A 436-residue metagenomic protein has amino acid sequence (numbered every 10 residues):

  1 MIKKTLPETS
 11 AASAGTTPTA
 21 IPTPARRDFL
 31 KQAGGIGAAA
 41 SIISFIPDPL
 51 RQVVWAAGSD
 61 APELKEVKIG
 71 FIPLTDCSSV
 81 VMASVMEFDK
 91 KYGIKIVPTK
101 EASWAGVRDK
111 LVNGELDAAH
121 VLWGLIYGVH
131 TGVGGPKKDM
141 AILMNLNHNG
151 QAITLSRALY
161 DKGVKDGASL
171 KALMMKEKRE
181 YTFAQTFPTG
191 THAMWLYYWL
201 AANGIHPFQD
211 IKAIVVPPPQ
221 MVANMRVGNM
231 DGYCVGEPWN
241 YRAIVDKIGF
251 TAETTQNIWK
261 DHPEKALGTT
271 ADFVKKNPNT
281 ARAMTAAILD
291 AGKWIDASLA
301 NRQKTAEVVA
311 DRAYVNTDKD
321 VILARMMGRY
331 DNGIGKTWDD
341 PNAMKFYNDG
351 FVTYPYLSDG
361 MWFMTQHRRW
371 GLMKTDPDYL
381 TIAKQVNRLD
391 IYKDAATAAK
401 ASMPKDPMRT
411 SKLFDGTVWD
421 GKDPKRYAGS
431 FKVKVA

Functional and structural regions predicted by a protein language model:
M1-D28, D48-V53: N-terminal secretory signal peptides
R26-F45: N-terminal export leaders
V53-V215, V227-I244, I248-D261, T410-R426 (+1 more regions): Short, glycine-/small- and polar/acidic-enriched structural segments that line small-molecule recognition paths
S79, S84, G106, K110 (+11 more regions): Extracytoplasmic/secreted proteins, especially bacterial periplasmic and envelope-associated proteins
A83-M86, K110, G114, V129 (+8 more regions): Structured segments of extracytoplasmic/periplasmic soluble domains in secreted or envelope-associated proteins
I153-T154, A266-T269, F273-V274: Short glycine- and hydrophobic/aromatic-rich loop-to-beta-strand nucleating segment in the catalytic cores
K276-R388: Secondary-structure end/capping motifs
M361-A436: Conserved C-terminal helix/tail region of periplasmic/extracytoplasmic solute-binding proteins
